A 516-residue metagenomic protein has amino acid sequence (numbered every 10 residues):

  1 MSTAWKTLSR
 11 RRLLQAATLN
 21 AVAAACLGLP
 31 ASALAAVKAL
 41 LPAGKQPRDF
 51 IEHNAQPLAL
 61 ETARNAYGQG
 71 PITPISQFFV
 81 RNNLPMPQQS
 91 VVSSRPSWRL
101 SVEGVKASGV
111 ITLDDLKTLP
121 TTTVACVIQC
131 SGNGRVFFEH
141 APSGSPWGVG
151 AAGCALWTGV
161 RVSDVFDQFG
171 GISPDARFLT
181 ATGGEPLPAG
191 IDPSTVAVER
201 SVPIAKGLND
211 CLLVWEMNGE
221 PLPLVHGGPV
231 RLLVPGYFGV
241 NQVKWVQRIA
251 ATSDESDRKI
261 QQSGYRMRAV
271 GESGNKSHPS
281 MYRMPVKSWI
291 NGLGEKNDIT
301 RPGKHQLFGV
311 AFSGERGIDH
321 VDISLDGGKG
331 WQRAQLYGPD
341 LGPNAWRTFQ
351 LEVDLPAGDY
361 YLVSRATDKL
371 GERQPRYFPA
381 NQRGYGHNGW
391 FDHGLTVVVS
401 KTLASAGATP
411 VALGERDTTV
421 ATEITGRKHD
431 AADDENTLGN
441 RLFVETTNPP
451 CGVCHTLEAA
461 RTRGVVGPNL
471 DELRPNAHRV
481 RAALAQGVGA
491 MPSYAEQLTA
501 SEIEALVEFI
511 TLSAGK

Functional and structural regions predicted by a protein language model:
M1-R12, A16-L27, L34, V420: N-terminal secretory signal peptides
L34-A36, N440: Boundary of Sec targeting at the N-terminus
A36-E415: Structured, non-membrane catalytic/scaffold regions adjacent to prosthetic-group chemistry
S94, W98, T112-D115, T158-R161 (+8 more regions): Stable alpha-helical elements in mature extracytoplasmic
T419-T446: Electrostatic cytochrome c docking/interface patches
E423, E496-K516: C-terminal capping alpha-helices of c-type cytochrome domains
L442-V444, G452-Q497: Gly/Gly-Pro-rich "capping" loops immediately C-terminal to redox-active cysteine motifs in periplasmic/lumenal
